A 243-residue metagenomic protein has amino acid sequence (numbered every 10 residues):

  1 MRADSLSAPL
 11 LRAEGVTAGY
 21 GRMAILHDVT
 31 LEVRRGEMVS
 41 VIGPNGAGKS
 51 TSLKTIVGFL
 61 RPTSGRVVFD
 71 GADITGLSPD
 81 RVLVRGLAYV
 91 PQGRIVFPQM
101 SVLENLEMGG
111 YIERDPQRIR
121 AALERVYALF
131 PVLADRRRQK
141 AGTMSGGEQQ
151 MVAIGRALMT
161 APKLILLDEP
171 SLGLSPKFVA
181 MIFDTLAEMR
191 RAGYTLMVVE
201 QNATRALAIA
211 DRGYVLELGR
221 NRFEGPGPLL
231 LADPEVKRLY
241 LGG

Functional and structural regions predicted by a protein language model:
D4, G21, L77, V102-A121 (+2 more regions): ABC-type ATPase nucleotide-binding domains, specifically the catalytic core motifs of the NBD
I42-P44: The feature captures the beta-strand-to-loop junction immediately N-terminal to the Walker
V57: Helix-to-loop junction immediately C-terminal to a conserved catalytic motif
G65-A72, R85, I119-L123, G225: Conserved ABC transporter NBD signature motif
K140-M144, E148: Conserved ABC ATPase signature
A157-L158: ABC ATPase C-loop
A161: Conserved catalytic motifs of ABC-family nucleotide-binding domains
